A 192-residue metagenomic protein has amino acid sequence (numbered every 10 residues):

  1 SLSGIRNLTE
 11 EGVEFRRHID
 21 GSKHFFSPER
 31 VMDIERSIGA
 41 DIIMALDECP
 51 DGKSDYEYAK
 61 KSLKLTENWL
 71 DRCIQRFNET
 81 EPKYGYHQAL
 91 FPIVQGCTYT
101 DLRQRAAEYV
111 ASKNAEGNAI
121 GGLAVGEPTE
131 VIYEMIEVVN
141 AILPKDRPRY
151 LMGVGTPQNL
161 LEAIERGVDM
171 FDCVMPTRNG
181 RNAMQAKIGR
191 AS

Functional and structural regions predicted by a protein language model:
S1-K83: Non-catalytic, usually N-terminal nucleic-acid engagement modules in DNA/RNA processing proteins
S37-D41, S62-L90, V94-T129, I142-K145: Alpha/beta enzyme core
K53-L63, G126-V139, A183-A186: Active-site-adjacent beta->alpha loops and helix N-cap segments on the catalytic face of soluble alpha/beta enzymes
I93-C97, P148-P157: Glycine-rich beta-to-alpha transition loops that act as phosphate-gripper elements at the mouths of alpha/beta enzyme
D101-E108, T156-D169: Catalytic cores of alpha/beta
V154, L161, V168-A183: Short helix/strand-capping turn motifs
A191-S192: Conserved small/polar residues in nucleotide/adenosyl-binding loops
